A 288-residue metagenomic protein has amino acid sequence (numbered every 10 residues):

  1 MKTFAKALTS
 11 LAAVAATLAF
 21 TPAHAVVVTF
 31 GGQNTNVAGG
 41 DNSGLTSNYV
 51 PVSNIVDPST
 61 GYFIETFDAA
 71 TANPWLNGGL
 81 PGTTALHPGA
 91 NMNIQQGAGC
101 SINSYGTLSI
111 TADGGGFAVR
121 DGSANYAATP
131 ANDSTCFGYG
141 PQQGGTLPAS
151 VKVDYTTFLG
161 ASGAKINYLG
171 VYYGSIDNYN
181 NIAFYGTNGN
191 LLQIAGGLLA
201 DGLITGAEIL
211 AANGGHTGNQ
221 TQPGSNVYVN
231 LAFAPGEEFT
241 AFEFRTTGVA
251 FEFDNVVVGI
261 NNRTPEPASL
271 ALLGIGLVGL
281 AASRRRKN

Functional and structural regions predicted by a protein language model:
K2-S10: Bacterial N-terminal signal peptides that target proteins for export
K6, T29-G31, S269-A271: Enriched but not universal
S10-T17: Bacterial N-terminal signal peptides
F20-A25: Sec/Tat signal peptide C-region and signal peptidase I cleavage site
V26-N262: Surface-exposed, well-ordered secondary-structure segments
P265-S283: A short, hydrophobic C-terminal helix/tail in secreted or cell-surface proteins
R285-N288: Short, charged juxtamembrane terminal tails flanking transmembrane helices
